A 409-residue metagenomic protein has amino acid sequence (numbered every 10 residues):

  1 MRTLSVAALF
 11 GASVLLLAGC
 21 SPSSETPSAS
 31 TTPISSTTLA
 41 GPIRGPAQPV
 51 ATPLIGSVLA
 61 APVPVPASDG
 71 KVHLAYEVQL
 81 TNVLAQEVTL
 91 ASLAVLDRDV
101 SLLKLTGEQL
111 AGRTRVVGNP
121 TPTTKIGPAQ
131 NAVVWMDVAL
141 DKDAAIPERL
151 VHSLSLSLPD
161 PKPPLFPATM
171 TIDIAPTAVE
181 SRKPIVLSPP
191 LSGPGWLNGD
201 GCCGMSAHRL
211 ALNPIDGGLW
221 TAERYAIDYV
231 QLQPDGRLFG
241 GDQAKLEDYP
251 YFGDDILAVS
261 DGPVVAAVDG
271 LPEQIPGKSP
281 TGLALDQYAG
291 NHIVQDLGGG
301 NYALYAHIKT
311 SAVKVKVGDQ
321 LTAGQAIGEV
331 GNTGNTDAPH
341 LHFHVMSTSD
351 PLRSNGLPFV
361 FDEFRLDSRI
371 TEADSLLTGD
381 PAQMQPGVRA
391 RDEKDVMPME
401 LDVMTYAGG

Functional and structural regions predicted by a protein language model:
L17-G19: C-terminal motif of bacterial Sec signal peptides marking the signal peptidase cleavage site
S21-S23: Bacterial signal peptide processing site
L80-E87: Asparagine-centered strand-capping/turn motif at beta-strand->loop junctions
L102-A145: Intrinsically disordered, low-complexity Pro/Gly/Ser/Thr-rich segments with frequent PxxP/GP/PP motifs and embedded
E180-G199, A207-A211, G240, L283-Q287 (+3 more regions): Acidic, glycine-rich catalytic/binding loops that coordinate metals and/or anionic ligands
P250, P263-K309: Zn2+-dependent peptidoglycan hydrolase active-site motif and core
G262-V264, G318-V330: A structural signal for short beta-strand/turn segments enriched in small hydrophobics and glycine
N301-G324: Short histidine-centered loop motifs in beta-beta connectors
